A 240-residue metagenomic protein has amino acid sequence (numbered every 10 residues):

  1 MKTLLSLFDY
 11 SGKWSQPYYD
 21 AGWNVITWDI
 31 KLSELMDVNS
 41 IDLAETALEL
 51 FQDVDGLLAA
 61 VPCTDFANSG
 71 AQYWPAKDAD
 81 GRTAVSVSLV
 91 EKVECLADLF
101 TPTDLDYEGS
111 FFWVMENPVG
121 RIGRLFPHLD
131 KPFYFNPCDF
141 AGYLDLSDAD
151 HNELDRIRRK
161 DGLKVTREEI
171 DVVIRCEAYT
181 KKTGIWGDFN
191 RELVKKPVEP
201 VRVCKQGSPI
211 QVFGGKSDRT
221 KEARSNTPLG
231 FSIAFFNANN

Functional and structural regions predicted by a protein language model:
M1-K2, N240: Short intrinsically disordered terminal tails
T3-L48, D55-L58: SAM cofactor-binding core of SAM-dependent methyltransferases, primarily the Rossmann-like beta-alpha-beta module
L7, L35, L43-D53, C63-N240: Class I S-adenosyl-L-methionine
